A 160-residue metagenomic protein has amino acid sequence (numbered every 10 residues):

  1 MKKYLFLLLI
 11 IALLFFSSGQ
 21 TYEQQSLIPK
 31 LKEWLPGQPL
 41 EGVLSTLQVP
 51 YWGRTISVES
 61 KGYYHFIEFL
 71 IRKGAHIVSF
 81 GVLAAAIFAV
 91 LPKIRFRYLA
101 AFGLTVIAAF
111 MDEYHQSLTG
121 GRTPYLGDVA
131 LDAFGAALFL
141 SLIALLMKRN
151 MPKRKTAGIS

Functional and structural regions predicted by a protein language model:
M1-S117, L126, A133-S160: Bulky hydrophobic segments
